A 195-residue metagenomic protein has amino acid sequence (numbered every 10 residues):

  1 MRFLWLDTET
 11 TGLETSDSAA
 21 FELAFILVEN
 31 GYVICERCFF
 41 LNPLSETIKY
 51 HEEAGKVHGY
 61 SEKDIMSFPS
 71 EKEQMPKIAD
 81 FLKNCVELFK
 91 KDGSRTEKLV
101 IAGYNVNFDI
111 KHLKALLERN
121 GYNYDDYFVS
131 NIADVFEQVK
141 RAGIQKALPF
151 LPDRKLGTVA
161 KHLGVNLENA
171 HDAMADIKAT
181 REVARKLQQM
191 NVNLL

Functional and structural regions predicted by a protein language model:
M1-I110, K114, K161, V165 (+1 more regions): Conserved non-catalytic scaffold segment of RNase H-like nuclease domains
T8-G12, E137, A179: Short, glycine/acidic-enriched loop or turn micro-motifs at the edges of active sites
L13-T15, K140, E182: Conserved protein kinase catalytic core
E73, V135, I177-A179: Short secondary-structure boundary/hinge segments and terminal tails
V100-N107, K111-L117, K146-L195: Acidic, Mg2+-coordinating catalytic module of metal-dependent nucleases/exonucleases that use a two-metal-ion mechanism
R119-F128: A short alpha->loop->secondary-structure connector
N131-L148: Short alpha-helix plus adjacent loop in nuclease-associated cores
